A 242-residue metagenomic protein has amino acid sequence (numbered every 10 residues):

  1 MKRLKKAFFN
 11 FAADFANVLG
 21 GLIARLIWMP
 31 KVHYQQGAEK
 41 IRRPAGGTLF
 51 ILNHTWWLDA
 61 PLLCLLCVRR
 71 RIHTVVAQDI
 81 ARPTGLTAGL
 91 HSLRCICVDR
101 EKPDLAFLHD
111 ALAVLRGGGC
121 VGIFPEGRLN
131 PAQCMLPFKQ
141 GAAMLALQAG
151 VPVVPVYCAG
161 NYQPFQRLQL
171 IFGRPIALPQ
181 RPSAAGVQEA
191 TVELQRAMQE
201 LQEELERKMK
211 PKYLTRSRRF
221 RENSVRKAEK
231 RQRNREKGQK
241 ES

Functional and structural regions predicted by a protein language model:
M1-G37, D59, R69, T84-L93: A transmembrane-helix-recognition feature enriched in membrane-embedded lipid enzymes and envelope glyco-/phospholipid
K2-F11, G46, A106-S242: Non-catalytic C-terminal accessory region of glycerolipid acyltransferases and related lyso-lipid remodeling enzymes
I23, S92-V98, P125-R128: Short, basic, glycine/proline-bearing loop/turn elements
A24, C67, L90, V114 (+1 more regions): A generic structural signal for well-ordered alpha-helical segments
G37-R43, L112-A113: Short amphipathic alpha-helix with an adjacent loop that forms part of the alpha/beta core around
E39, D79-A81, K102, G160-Y162 (+1 more regions): Residue-level detector of flexible, active-site-proximal loop/helix-junction positions within diverse enzyme catalytic
R42-K102: Catalytic core of membrane glycerolipid acyltransferases/transacylases, capturing the structured, soluble-facing
